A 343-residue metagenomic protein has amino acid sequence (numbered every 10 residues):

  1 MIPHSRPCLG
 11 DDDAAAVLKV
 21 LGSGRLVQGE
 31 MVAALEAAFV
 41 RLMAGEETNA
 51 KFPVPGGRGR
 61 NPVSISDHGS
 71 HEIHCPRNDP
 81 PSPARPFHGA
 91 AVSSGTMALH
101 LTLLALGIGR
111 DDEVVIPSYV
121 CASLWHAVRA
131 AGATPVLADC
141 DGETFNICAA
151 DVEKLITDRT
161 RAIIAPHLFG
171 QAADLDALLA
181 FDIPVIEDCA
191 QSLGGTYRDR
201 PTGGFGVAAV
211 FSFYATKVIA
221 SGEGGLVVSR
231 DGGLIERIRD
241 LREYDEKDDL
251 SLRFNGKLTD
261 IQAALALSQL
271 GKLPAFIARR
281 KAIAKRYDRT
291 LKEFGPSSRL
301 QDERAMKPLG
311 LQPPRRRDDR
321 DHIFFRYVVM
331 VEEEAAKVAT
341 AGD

Functional and structural regions predicted by a protein language model:
M1-E30: N-terminal "arm"/small-domain region of PLP-dependent enzymes with the aminotransferase-like
R25-G57, P62-C75, D79-E113, H126-A131 (+2 more regions): Phosphate-binding glycine-rich loop
V32-V40, G45, P86-F87, A150 (+3 more regions): PLP-dependent aminotransferase class I/II
A91, I116-P117, L137, V227 (+1 more regions): Conserved SAM-binding loop
V115, V136, V185-I186, V210 (+2 more regions): Structural detector of well-ordered beta-strand residues that form the stable sheet scaffold of enzyme domains
Y119-W125: Conserved coil-to-alpha-helix start sites within the AMP-binding
D141-S221, V228: Active-site phosphate-binding strand-loop segment of PLP-dependent enzymes
